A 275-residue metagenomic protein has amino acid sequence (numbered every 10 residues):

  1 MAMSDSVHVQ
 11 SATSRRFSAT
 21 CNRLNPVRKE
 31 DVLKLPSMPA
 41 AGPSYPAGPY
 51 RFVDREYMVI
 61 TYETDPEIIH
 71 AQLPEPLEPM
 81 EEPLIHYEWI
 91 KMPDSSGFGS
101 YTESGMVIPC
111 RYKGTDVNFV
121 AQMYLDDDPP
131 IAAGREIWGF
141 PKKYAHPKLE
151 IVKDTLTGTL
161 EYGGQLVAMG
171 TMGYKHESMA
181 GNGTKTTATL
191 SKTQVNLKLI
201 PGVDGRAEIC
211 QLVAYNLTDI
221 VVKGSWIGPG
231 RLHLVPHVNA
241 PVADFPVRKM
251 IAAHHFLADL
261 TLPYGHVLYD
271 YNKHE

Functional and structural regions predicted by a protein language model:
A2-S4, N22: Compositionally biased, low-complexity intrinsically disordered regions
V9-A12: Short hydrophobic alpha-helical segments enriched in small aliphatic residues
R16, R28-A41, E136-E275: Interaction-surface and assembly-scaffold signal
R16-G97, Y101, H233, V247 (+2 more regions): N-terminal domain-onset segments
A40-P43, Y57-T64, M80-T189: Structured soluble/peripheral alpha/beta segments that form catalytic or ligand/cofactor-binding pockets
